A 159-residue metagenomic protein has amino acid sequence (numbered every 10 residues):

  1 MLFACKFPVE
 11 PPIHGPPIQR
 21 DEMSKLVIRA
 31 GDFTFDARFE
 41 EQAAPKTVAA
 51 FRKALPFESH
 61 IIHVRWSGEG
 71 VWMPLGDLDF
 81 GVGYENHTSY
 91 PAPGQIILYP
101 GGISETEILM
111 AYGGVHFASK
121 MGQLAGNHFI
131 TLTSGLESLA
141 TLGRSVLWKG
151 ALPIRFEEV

Functional and structural regions predicted by a protein language model:
K25-G31, I97: A short beta-strand micro-motif
D32-D36: Short, mixed charged/polar active-site loops that provide acid/base catalysis or chelate metal/phosphate cofactors
A37-V159: Glycine-rich active-site loops that engage anionic ligands at enzyme catalytic sites
